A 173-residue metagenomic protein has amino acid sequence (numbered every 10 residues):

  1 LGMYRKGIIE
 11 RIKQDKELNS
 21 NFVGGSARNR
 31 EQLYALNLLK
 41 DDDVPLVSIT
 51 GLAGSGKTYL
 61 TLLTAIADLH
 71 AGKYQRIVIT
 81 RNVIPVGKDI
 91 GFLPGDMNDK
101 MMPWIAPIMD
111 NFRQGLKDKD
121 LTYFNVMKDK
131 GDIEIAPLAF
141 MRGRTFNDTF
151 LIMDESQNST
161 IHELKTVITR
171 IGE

Functional and structural regions predicted by a protein language model:
L1-K16: Interdomain "pre-motor" coupling segment immediately N-terminal to P-loop NTPase/helicase cores
G24-D43: N-terminal pre-P-loop "Q-motif" helix
D41-D42, H70-G72, R142-T145, S159 (+1 more regions): Conserved catalytic network of the ASCE P-loop NTPase/AAA+ motor domain
L46: Walker A (P-loop) ATP-phosphate-binding motif of ABC ATPase nucleotide-binding domains
I49-G51: Hydrophobic anchor at the beta1->P-loop junction of P-loop NTPases
G54: Walker A (P-loop) phosphate-binding loop of P-loop NTPases
Y59-M127: Conserved P-loop
G131-T166: Conserved RecA-like ASCE ATPase "motif II neighborhood" in helicase/translocase motors
